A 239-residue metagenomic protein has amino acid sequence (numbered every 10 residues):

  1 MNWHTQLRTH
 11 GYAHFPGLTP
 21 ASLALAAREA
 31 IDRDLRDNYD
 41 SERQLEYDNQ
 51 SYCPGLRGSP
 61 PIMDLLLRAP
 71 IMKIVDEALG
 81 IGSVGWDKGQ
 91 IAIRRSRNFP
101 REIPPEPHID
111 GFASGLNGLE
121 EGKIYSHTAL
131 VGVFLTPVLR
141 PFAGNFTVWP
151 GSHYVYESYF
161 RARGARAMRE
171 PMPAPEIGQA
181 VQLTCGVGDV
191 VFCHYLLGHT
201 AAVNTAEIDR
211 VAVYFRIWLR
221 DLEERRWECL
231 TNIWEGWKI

Functional and structural regions predicted by a protein language model:
M1-T9, F15-L119, G236: Non-heme Fe(II)-dependent double-stranded beta-helix
Y12, K88, S126-L130, A143 (+2 more regions): Extracellular structured ligand-interaction cores
A24-L25, R94-R95, P100, R140-F142 (+2 more regions): Short catalytic/ligand-binding loop motif for oxyanion handling, primarily in non-cytosolic enzymes, centered on
S41-Q44, I74, G164-A165, V190-F192 (+1 more regions): Non-heme Fe(II)/2-oxoglutarate
G58-D64, L119, P175-V181, T200-A202: Active-site rim elements
P104-F112, V148, G198-A202: Histidine-centered catalytic micro-motifs
F112-L135, R140, W149: A contiguous catalytic/ligand-binding core that recognizes phosphate-bearing ligands
Y125, V138-T200, L222: Double-stranded beta-helix
